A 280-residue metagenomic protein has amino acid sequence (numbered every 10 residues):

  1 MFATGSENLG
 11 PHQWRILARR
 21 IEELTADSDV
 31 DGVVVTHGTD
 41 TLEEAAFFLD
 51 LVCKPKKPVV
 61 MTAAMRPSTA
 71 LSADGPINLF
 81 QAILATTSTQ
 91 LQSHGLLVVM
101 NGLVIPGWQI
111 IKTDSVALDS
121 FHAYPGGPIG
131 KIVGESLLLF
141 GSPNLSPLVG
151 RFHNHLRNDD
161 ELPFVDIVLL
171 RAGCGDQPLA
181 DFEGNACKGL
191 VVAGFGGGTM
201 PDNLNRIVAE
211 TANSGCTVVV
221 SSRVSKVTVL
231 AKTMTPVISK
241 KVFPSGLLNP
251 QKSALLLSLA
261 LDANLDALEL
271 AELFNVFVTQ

Functional and structural regions predicted by a protein language model:
M1-L24, R206, N264-L265: ATP/NTP phosphate-donor binding region
D27-L42, N185-G197: Short acidic, glycine-rich surface-loop motifs adjacent to enzyme active sites
V30, P55-P58, N213-V218: A short helix->loop->beta-strand "cap" motif at the edges of active sites that frequently abuts
V35-K57, M200-A209: Short Gly/Thr/Asp-enriched flexible loops that form oxyanion-binding sites at enzyme active sites
H37-E43, L103-I105, G196-M200, S225-K226: Gly/Ser/Thr-rich loops at beta-strand to alpha-helix junctions that form or flank small-molecule/cofactor-binding
M61-G134: Internal gly/pro-rich beta-alpha loop/helix module that stabilizes soluble enzyme cofactors or their anionic handles
P106-V192, G197-G198, V278-Q280: Accessory alpha-helical/coil subdomains and C-terminal extensions that flank or cap enzyme catalytic cores
G194-Q280: C-terminal non-catalytic interaction/assembly regions of soluble proteins
